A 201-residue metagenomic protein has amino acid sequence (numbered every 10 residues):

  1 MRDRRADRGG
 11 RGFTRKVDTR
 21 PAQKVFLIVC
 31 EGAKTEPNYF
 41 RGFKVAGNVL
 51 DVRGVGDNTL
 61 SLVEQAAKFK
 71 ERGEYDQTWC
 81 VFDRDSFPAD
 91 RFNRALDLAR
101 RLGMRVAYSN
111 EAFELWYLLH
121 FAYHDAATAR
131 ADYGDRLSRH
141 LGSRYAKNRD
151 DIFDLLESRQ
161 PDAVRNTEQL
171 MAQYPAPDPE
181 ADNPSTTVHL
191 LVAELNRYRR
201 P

Functional and structural regions predicted by a protein language model:
M1-R8, G12-V25, E36-R53, L60 (+2 more regions): C-terminal accessory helical subdomains adjacent to catalytic cores in phosphodiester- and nucleotide-handling enzymes
L27-E31: Short hydrophobic beta-strand that contains or immediately precedes a catalytic carboxylate
T59-A66: Structural motif
F69: Serine-hydrolase catalytic machinery in alpha/beta-hydrolase-like enzymes
